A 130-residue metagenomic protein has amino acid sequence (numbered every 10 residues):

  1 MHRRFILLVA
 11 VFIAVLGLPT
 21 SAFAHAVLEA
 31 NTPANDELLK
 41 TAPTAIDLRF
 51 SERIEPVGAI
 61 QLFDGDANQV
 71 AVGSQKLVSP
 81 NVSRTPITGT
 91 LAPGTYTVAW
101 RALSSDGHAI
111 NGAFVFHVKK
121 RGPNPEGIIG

Functional and structural regions predicted by a protein language model:
M1, F23-A26: Absolute protein N-terminus
M1-V9: Bacterial N-terminal signal peptides that target proteins for export
A10-A14: Classic N-terminal secretory signal peptides
P19-S21: N-terminal signal peptide c-region/cleavage motif recognized by signal peptidases
H25-G130: N-terminal soluble domains immediately following signal/targeting peptides that reside in extracytoplasmic
